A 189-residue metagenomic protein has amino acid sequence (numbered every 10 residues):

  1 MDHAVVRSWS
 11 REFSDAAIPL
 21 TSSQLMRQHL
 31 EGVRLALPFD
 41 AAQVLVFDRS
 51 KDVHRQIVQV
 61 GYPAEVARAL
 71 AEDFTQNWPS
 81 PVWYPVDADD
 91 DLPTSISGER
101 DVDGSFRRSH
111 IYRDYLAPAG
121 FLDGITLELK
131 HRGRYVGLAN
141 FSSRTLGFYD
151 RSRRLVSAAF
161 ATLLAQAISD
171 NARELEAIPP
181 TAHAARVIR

Functional and structural regions predicted by a protein language model:
A4-L20, Q24-F148, S152, V156 (+2 more regions): Regulatory input/activation interfaces that engage signals or partners
D170-R189: Signal-transducing coiled-coil/dimerization helices and immediately adjacent hinge/linker segments that couple sensory
